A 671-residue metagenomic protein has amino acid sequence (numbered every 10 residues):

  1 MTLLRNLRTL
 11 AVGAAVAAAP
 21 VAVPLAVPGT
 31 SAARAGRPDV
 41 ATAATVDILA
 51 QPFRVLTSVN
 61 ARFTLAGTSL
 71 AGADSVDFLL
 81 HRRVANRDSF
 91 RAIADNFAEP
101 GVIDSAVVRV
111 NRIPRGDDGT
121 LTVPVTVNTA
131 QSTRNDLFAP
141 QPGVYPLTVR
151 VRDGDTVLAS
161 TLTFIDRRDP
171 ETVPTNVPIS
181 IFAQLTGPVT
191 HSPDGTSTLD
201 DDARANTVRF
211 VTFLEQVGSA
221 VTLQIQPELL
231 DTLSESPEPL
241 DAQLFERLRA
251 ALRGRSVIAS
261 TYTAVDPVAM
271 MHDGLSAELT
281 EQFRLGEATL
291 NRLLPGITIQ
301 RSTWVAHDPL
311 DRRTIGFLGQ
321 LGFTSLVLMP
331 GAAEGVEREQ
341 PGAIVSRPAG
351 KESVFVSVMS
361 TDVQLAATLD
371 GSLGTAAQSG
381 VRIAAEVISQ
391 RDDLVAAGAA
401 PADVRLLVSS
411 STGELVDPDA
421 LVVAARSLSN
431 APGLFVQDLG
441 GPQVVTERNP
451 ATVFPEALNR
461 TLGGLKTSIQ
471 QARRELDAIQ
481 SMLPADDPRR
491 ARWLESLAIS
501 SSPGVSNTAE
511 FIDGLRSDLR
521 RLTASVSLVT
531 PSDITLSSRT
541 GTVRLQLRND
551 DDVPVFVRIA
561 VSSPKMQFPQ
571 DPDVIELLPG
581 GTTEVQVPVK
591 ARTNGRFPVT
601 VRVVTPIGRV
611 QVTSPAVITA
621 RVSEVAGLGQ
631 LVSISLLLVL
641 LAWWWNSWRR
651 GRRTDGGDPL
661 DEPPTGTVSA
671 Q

Functional and structural regions predicted by a protein language model:
V40-F78, R82, L536-R544: Contiguous beta-strand segments within globular domains
R62-A66, F213-V217, N291-L293, D308-E334 (+2 more regions): Catalytic grooves of carbohydrate-active enzymes
E99-N135, P569-N594: Intrinsically disordered, low-complexity Pro/Gly/Ser/Thr-rich segments with frequent PxxP/GP/PP motifs and embedded
Q131-T163, F511, T593-V632, L636 (+1 more regions): Terminal connector regions
T156-A250: Active-site beta->alpha N-cap acidic-glycine motif
N206-L223, T232-I299, R312-L321, L326: Catalytic alpha-helical scaffold of carbohydrate-active enzymes acting on polysaccharides/glycoconjugates
D487, V505-A626: Membrane-proximal extracellular "stem/stalk" segments of glycoproteins immediately N-terminal to a transmembrane helix
R652-Q671: Cytoplasmic C-terminal tails of single-pass
